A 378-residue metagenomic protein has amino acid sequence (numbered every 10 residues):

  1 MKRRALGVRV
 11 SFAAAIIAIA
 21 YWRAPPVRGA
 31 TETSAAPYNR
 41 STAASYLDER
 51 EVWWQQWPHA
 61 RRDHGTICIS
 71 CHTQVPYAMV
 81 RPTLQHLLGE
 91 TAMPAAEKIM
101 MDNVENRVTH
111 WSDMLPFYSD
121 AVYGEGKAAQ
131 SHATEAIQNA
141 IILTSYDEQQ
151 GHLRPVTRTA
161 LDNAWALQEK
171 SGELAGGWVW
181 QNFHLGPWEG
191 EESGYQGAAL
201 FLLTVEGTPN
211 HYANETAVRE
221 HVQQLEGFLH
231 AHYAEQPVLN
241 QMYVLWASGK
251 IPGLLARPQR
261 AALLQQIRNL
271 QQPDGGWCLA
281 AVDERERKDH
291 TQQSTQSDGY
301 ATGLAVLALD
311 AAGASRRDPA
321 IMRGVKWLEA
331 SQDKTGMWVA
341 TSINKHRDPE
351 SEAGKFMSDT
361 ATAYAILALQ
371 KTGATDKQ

Functional and structural regions predicted by a protein language model:
K2-F12: Bacterial N-terminal signal peptides that target proteins for export
S11-A20: Bacterial N-terminal signal peptides
I19-Q378: Preference for long, amphipathic alpha-helical scaffolds in soluble/luminal domains and all-alpha bundles
